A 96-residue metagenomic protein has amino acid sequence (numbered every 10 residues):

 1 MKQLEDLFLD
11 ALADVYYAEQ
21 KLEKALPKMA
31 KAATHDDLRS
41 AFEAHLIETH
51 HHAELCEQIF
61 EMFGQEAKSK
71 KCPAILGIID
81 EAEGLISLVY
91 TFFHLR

Functional and structural regions predicted by a protein language model:
M1-R96: Amphipathic alpha-helical hairpins
